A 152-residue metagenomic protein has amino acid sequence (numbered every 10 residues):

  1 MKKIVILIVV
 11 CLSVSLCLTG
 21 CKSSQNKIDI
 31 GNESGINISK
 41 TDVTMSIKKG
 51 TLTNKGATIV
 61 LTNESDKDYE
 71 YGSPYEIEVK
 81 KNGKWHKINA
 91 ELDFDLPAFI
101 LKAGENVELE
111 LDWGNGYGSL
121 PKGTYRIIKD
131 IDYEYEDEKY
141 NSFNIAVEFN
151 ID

Functional and structural regions predicted by a protein language model:
M1-Q25: Sec-dependent N-terminal signal peptides of Gram-positive bacterial secreted proteins and lipoproteins
V10-S13, L61, D93, D112: Short, functionally important structural connectors and interaction interfaces within domains
C21-D95, I100-K102, D130-D152: Primarily secretory-pathway and cell-envelope proteins
L92-G118: Intrinsically disordered, low-complexity Pro/Gly/Ser/Thr-rich segments with frequent PxxP/GP/PP motifs and embedded
N106, L120-D130: A short tyrosine-centered beta-strand micro-motif
Y117-L120, D137: Short, Lys/Arg- and Gly-enriched loop/turn segments at beta-strand edges
